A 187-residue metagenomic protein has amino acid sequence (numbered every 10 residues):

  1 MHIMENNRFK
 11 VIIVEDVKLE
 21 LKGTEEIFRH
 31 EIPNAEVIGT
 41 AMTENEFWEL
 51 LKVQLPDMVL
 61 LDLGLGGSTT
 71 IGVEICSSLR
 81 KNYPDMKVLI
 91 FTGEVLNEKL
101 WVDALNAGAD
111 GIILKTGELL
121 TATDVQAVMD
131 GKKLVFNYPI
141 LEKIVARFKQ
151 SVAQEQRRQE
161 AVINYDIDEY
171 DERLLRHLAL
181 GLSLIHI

Functional and structural regions predicted by a protein language model:
N6-E20, T24-F28, I167: Conserved acidic segment of CheY-like receiver
E25, T40-M58, G66: Acidic, metal-coordinating helix/loop segments flanking the phosphotransfer/catalytic sites of two-component signaling
K52-Q54, S78-M86, A107: Conserved phosphotransfer cores of two-component systems
V59-L79: Conserved phosphotransfer microenvironments
L79, D85-E98, I113-L114: A short, hydrophobic beta-strand element within the central beta-sheet of small alpha/beta folds
L105, T116-V162: Short, flexible helix-to-coil linker/hinge segments that flank and couple to helix-turn-helix
I185-I187: Conserved small/polar residues in nucleotide/adenosyl-binding loops
